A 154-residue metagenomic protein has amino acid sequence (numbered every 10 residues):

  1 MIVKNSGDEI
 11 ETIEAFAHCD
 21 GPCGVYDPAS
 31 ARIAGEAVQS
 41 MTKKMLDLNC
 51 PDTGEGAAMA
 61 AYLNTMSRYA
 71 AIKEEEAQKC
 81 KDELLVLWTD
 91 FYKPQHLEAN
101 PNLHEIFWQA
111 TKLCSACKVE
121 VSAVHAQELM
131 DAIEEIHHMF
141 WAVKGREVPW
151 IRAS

Functional and structural regions predicted by a protein language model:
M1-S67, H96, P101-E135, M139-S154: N-terminal intrinsically disordered, cationic/polar leader segments that include organellar targeting peptides
N64-E76: Alpha-helical scaffold segments that form or flank carboxylate-/histidine-based iron centers
E83-N100: Short, solvent-exposed, charged loop/turn and helix-capping segments that join or cap alpha-helices on peripheral
